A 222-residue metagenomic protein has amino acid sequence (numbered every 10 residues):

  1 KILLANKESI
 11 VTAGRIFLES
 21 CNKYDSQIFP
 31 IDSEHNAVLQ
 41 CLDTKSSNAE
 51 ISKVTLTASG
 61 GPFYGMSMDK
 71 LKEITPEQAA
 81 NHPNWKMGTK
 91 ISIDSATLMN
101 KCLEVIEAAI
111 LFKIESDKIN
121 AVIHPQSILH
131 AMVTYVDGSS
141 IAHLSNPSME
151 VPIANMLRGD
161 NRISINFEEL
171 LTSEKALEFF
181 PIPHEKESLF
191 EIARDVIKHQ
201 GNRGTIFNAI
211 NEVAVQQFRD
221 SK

Functional and structural regions predicted by a protein language model:
K1-K222: Catalytic, metal-anchored helix/loop core of enzyme active sites in primary metabolism
